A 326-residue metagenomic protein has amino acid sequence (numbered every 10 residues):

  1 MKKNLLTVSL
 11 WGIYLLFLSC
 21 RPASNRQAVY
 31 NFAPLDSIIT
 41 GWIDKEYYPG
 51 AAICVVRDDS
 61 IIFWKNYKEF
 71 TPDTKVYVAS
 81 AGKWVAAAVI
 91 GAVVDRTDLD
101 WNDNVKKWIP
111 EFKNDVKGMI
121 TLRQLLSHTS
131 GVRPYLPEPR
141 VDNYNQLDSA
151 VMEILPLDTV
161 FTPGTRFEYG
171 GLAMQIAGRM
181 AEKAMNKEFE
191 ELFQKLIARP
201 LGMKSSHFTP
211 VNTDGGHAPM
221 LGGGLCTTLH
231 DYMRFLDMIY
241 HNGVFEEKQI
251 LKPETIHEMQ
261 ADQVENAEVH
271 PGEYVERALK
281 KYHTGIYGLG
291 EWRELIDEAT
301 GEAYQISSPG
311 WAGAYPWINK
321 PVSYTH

Functional and structural regions predicted by a protein language model:
M1-V29: Bacterial Sec-dependent N-terminal signal peptides
A28-A79, D98-D100, K107, T209-N212: Short, conserved catalytic-motif segment at the N-terminal edge
D36, T40, A87, N102 (+6 more regions): Extracytoplasmic/secreted envelope proteins and their assembly/folding machinery, especially bacterial periplasmic
P72, Y77-A81, V93-R133, P137 (+3 more regions): Active-site helix/loop module of the DD-peptidase/beta-lactamase fold, centered on the serine-lysine SxxK catalytic
S80-A81, E168-G171: Catalytic nucleophile serine of serine hydrolases, specifically the conserved "nucleophile elbow" pentapeptide
S205-G223, T227-H230, A261-K320: Active-site Gly/Thr loop motif
R234-L251, T255-V264: Flexible, glycine-rich surface segments
T325-H326: Conserved small/polar residues in nucleotide/adenosyl-binding loops
